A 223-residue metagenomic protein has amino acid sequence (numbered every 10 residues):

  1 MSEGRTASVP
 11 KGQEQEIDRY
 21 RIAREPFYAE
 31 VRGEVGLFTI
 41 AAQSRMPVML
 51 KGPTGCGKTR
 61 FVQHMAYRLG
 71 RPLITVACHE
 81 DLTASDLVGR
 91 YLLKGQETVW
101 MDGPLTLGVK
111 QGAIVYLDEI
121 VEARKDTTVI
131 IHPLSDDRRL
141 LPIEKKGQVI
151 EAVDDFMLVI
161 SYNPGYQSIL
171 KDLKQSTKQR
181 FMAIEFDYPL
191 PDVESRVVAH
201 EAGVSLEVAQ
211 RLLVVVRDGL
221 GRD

Functional and structural regions predicted by a protein language model:
M1-D223: C-terminal regulatory/interaction module of P-loop NTP-utilizing enzymes
